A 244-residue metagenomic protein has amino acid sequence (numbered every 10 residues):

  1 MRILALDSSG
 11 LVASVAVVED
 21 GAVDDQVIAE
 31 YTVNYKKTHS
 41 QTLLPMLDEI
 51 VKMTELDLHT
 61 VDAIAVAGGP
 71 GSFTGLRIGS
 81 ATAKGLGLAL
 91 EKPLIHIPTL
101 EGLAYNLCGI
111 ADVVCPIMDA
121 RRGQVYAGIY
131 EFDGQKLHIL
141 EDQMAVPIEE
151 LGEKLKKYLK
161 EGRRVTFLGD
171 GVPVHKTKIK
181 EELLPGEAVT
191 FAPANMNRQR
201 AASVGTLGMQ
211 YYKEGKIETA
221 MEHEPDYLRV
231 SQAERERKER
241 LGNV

Functional and structural regions predicted by a protein language model:
M1-G68: N-terminal beta-alpha supersecondary unit
A16-V18, G128-Y130, D226: Conserved hydrophobic/aromatic positions in well-ordered beta-strands
A22-V23, P93-R198, Q232, G242: Surface "functional belts" at beta-alpha junctions
N34-T42, F73, R77, A81 (+2 more regions): Residues at secondary-structure transition points
K52-H59, L88-I97, K216: Phosphate-handling active-site elements
A65-L94: DPxDG-like acidic metal-binding loop motif
T190-V244: Acyltransferase
